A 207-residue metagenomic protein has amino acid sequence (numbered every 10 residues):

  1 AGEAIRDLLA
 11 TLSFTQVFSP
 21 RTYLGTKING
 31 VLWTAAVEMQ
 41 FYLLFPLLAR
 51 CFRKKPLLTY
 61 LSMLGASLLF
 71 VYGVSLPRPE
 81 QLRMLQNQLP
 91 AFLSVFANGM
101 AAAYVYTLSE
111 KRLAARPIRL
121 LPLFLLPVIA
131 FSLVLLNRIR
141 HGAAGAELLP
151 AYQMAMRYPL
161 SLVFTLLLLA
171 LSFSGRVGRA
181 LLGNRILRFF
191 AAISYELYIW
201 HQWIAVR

Functional and structural regions predicted by a protein language model:
A4-Y23: Extracytosolic (periplasmic/ER-lumenal) interhelical loops and adjacent juxtamembrane/interface segments of multi-pass
I5, G25-N29, S94, G183: Alpha-helical membrane-protein architecture signal
L8, S13, T34-V37, L89-F92 (+2 more regions): Hydrophobic transmembrane-helix microenvironments that flank and shape a buried ionizable site
T11, Y60-L68, F124-I129: Alpha-helical transmembrane segments
L24-I28, P77-Q86, E147-A151: Membrane-interface helix caps and helix-loop-helix hairpins in membrane proteins
T34-R50, M63-A114, F131-S132, M156-R179: Specific transmembrane alpha-helix
K54-S62, K111-F124: Membrane-interfacial entry segments at the cytosolic side of transmembrane helices
F92, F96, M100, L121-R207: Alpha-helical transmembrane segments of multi-pass integral membrane proteins
